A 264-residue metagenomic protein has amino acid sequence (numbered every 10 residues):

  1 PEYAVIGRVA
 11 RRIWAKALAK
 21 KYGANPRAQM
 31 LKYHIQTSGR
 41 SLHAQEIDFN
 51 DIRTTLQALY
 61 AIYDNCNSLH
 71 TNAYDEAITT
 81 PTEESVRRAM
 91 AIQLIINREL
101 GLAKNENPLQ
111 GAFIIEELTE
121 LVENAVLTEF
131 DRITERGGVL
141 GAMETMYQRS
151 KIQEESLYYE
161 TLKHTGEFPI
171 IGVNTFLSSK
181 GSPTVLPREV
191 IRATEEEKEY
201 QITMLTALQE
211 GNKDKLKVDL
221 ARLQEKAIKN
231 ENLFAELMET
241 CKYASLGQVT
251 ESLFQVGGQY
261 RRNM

Functional and structural regions predicted by a protein language model:
P1-I52, D131: Gly/Pro-rich turn-and-neighbor structural signature
E2, Q36-D48, T54, L69-E84 (+3 more regions): Short beta-alpha connecting loops at secondary-structure transitions that line or flank enzyme active sites
A10-R11, A15-A24, I52-N65, R88-L100: Structured alpha-helical segments in the cores of large, soluble enzyme domains
P26-R27, A61-Y63, K229-L233: A structural signal for short secondary-structure junctions
R27-Q29, N65, E167-P169: A generic structural signal for well-ordered coil/turn residues at beta-strand boundaries that shape enzyme active-site
A28-L31, H70, M143, V249-E251: Residue-level detector of family-conserved "landmark" positions at structurally sensitive sites
M30-K32, S38, A58, Y63-C66: Catalytic alpha/beta core domains of metabolic enzymes, predominantly
R88-L94, R98-M264: Flexible, glycine-rich loop/tail regions that form catalytic "lids" or insertion modules at the edges of active sites
